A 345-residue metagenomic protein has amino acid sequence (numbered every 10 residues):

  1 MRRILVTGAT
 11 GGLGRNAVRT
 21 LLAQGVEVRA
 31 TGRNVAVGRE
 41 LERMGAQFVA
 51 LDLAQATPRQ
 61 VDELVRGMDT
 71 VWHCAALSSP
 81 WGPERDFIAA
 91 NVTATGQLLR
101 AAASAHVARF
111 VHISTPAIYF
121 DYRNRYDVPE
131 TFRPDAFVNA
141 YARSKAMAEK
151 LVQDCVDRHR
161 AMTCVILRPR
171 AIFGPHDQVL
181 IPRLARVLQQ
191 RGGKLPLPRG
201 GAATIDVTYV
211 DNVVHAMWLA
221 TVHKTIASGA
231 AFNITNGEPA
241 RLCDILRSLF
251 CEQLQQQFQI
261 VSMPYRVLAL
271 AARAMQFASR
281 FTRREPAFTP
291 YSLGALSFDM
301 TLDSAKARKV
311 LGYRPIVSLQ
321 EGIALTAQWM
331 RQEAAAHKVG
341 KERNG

Functional and structural regions predicted by a protein language model:
I4-Q24: N-terminal Rossmann NAD(P)H-binding glycine-rich loop of SDR-like oxidoreductase domains
E40, Q47, L51-T93, A101 (+1 more regions): NAD(P)H-binding glycine-rich loop region in Rossmannoid oxidoreductase-like domains and their noncatalytic homologs
Q97-A140: Conserved Rossmann-fold NAD(P)-dependent oxidoreductase catalytic core, especially the SDR/UDP-sugar
R133-D135, R186-T208, N212, N233: A conserved pocket-lining segment of Rossmann-fold NAD(P)-dependent short-chain dehydrogenase/reductase
V138-V165: Active-site Tyr-X1-5-Lys
V210, A231, R273-G312: Conserved C-terminal active-site "lid" loop/helix of NAD(P)H-dependent oxidoreductases that clamps the redox cofactor
A220-A287, A324-L325, H337-K338: Mid/C-terminal beta-alpha module of Rossmann-like enzyme folds, strongest in SDR-family dehydrogenases/epimerases
S304-V310, R314, S318-G345: Amphipathic terminal alpha-helices
